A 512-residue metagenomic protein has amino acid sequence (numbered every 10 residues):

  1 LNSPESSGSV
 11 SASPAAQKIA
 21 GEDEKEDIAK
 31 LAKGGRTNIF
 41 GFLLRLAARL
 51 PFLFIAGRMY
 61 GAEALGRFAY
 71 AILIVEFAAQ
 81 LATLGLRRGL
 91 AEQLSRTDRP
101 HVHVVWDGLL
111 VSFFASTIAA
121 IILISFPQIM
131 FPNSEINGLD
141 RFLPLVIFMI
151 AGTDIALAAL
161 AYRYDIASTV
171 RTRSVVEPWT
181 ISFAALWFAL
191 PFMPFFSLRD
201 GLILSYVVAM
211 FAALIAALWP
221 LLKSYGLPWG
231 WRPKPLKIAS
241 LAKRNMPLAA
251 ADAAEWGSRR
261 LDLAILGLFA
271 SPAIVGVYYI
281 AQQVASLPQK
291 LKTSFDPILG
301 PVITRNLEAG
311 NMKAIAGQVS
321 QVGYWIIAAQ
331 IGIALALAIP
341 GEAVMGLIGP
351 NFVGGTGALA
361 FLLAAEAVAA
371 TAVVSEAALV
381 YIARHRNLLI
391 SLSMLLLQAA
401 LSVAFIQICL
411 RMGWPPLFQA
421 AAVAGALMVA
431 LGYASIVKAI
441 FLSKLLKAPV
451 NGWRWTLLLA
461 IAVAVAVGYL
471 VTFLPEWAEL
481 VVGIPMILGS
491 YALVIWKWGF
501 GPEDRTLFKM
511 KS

Functional and structural regions predicted by a protein language model:
N2-K25, P449, V467-S512: Membrane-proximal transmembrane or re-entrant/amphipathic helices at the cytosolic face
E5-A16, D27-R87, S116, A120 (+4 more regions): Signature of the first transmembrane helix
G8, S13, K18-I19, L110-A254 (+3 more regions): Hydrophobic transmembrane helix module of multi-pass membrane transport proteins
I28, E63, P127-V146, L337-A367 (+1 more regions): Interfacial segments at transmembrane-helix termini and the short loops linking adjacent helices
K33-L50, L202-Y225, K234-R305, W325 (+2 more regions): Transmembrane helical elements of multi-pass membrane transporters/channels
G57-L65, R163-S168, W179-I215, T356 (+4 more regions): Membrane-interface helix-loop junctions in multi-pass transport and translocation proteins
A82-D98, A161-Y162, A281-G323, E376-Y381: Helix-loop junctions and terminal segments of transmembrane helices in multi-pass membrane transport/translocation
Q93, I150-V175, A360-M394, I440-L446: Membrane-interface junctions at transmembrane-helix termini in multi-pass inner-membrane proteins
